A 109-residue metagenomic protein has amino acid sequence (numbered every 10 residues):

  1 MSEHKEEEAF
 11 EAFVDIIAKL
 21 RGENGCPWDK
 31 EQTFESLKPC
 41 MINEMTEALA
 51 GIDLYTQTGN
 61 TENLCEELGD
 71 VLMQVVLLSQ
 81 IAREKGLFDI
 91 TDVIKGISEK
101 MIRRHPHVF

Functional and structural regions predicted by a protein language model:
M1-E67, M73-F109: Flexible "arm" and connector segments at domain edges
